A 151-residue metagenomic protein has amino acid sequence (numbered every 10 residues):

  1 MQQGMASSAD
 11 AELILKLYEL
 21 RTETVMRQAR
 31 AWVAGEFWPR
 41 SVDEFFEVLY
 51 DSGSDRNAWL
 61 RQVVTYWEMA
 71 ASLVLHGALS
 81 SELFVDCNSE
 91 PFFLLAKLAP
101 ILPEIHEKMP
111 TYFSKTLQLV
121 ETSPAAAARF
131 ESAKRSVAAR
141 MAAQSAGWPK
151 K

Functional and structural regions predicted by a protein language model:
M1-K151: Acidic, Ser/Pro/Thr-rich low-complexity regulatory regions and the short amphipathic helical interaction modules they
